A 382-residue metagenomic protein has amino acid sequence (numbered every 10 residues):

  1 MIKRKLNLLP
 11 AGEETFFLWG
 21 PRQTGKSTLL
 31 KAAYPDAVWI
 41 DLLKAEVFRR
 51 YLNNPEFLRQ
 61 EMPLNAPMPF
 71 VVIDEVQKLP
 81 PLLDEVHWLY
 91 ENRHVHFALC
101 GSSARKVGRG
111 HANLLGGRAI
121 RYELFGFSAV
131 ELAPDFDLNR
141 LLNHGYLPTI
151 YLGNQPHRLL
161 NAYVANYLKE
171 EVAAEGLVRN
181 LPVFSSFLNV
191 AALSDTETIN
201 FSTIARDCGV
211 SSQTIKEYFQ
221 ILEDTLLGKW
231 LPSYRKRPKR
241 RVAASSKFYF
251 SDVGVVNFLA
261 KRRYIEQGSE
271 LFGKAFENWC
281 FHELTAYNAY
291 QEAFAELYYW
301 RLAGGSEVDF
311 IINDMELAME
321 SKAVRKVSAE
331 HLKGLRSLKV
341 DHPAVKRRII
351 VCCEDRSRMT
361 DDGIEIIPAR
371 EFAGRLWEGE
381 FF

Functional and structural regions predicted by a protein language model:
M1-P10: Pre-Walker A adenine-sensing motif
L18: Hydrophobic anchor at the beta1->P-loop junction of P-loop NTPases
K26-S27: Conserved lysine of the Walker
I40-F70: Short glycine-rich substrate-engagement loop in P-loop NTPases that contacts/grips substrate
V72, H96-S102: Structural recognition of the conserved hydrophobic beta-strand(s) that form the central parallel beta-sheet of P-loop
R105-I120, F136: Short regulatory helix/loop adjacent to the ATP-binding pocket of P-loop NTPases
R158-E316: Accessory nucleic acid-recognition modules appended to NTPase machines
E354-F382: Domain-level recognition of nuclease-like catalytic cores that cleave nucleotide substrates
